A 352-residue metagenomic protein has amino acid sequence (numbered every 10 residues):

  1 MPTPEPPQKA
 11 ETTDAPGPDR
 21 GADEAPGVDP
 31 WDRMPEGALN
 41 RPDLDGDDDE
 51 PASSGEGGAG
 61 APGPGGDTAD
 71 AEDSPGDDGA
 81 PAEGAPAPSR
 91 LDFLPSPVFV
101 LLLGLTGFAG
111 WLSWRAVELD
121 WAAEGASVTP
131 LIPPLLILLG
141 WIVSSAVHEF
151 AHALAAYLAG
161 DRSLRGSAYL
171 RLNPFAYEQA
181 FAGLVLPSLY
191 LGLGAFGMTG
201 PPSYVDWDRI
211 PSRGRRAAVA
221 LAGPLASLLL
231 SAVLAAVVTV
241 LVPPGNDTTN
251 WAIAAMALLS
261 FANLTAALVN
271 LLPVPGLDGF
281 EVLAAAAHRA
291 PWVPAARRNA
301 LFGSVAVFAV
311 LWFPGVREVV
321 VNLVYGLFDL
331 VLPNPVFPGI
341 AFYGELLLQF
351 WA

Functional and structural regions predicted by a protein language model:
M1-A352: Hydrophobic transmembrane alpha-helices and their immediate loop junctions in multi-pass integral membrane proteins
